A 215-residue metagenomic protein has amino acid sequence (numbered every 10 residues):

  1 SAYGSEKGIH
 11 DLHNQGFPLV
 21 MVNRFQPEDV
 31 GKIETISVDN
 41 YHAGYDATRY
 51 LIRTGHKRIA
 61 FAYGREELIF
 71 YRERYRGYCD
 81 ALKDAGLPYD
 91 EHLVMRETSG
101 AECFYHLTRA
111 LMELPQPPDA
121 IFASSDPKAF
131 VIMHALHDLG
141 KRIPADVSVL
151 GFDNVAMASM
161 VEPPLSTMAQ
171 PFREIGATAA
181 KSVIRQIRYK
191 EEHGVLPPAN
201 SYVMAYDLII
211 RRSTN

Functional and structural regions predicted by a protein language model:
E6-N215: Bacterial carbohydrate/catabolite-sensing allosteric modules
